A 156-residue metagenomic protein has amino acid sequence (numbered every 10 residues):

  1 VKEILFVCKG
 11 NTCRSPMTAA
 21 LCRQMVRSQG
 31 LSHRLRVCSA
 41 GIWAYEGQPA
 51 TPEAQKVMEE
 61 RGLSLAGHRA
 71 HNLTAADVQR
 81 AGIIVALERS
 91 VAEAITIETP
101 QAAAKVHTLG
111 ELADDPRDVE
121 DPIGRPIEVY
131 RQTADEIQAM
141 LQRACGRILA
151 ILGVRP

Functional and structural regions predicted by a protein language model:
V1-A81, G146-P156: Conserved active-site segments centered on acidic
S15, E88-R89: Helix N-cap/beta->alpha junction signal
I83, R89-P156: Phosphate-binding/catalytic loops
